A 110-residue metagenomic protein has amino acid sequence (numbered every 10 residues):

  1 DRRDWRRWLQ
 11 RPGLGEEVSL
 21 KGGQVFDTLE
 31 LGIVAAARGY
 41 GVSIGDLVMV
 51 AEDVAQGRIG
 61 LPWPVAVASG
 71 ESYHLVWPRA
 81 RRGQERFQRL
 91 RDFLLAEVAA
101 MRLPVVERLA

Functional and structural regions predicted by a protein language model:
D1-L14: Secondary-structure junction motif
D1-R3, V25, V65, R79-R82: Short coil/turn segments
V18-T28, A66: Short beta-strand-to-loop elements that line the ligand-binding cleft of bilobed periplasmic-binding protein-like
L31: Short active-site alpha-helical segment characteristic of glycosyltransferases and processive polysaccharide synthases
V34-R58: A ligand-binding cleft/hinge motif common to bilobed small-molecule-binding domains
L47-Q56, A66-A110: C-terminal effector-binding regulatory domain of bacterial HTH transcription factors
L61-W63: A short linear hydrophobic-aromatic micro-motif
